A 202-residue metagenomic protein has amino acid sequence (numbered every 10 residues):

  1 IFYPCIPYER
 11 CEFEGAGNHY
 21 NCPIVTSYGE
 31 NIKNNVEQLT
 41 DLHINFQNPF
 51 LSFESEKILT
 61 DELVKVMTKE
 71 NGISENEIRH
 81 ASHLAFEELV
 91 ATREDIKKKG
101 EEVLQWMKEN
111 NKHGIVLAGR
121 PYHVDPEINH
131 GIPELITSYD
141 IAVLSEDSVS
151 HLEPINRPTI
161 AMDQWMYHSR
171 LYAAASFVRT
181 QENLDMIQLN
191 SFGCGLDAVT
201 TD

Functional and structural regions predicted by a protein language model:
F2-D202: An N-terminal assembly and electron-transfer interface module characteristic of large anaerobic redox and radical
